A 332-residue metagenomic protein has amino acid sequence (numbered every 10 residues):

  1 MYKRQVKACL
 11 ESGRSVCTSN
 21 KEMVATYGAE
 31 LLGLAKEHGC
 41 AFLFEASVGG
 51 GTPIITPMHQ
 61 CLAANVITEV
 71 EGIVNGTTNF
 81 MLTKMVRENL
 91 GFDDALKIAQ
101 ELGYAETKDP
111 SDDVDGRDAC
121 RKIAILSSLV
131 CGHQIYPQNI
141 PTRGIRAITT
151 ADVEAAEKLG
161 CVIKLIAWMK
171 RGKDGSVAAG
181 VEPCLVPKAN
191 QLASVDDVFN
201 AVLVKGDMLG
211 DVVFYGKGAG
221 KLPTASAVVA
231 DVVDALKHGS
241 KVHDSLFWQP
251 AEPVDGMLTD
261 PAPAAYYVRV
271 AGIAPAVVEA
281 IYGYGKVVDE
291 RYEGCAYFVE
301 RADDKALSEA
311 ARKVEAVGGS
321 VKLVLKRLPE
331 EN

Functional and structural regions predicted by a protein language model:
M1-Q5: Conserved small/polar residues in nucleotide/adenosyl-binding loops
A8-Y27: ADP-ribose/adenylate-binding Rossmann-like module
V24-M85: A contiguous active-site-proximal alpha/beta segment in oxidoreductase catalytic domains
Q60-L126: Conserved anion/nucleotide-ligand pocket segment
E69-E71, N79-L82, V86, Y104-P110 (+2 more regions): Catalytic, metal-anchored helix/loop core of enzyme active sites in primary metabolism
L96-S194, F199-A201, G220: Substrate-binding/catalytic subdomain of NAD(P)-dependent oxidoreductase enzymes
V232-N332: A conserved regulatory-domain signal marking ACT and ACT-like small-molecule sensing domains and adjacent regulatory
